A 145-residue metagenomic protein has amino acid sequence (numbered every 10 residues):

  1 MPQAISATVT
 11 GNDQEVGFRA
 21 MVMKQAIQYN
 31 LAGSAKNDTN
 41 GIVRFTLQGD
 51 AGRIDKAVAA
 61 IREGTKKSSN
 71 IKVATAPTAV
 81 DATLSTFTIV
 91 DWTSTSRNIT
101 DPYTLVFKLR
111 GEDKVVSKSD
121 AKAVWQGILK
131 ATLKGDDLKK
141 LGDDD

Functional and structural regions predicted by a protein language model:
M1-D145: Intrinsically disordered, low-complexity, mixed-charge
